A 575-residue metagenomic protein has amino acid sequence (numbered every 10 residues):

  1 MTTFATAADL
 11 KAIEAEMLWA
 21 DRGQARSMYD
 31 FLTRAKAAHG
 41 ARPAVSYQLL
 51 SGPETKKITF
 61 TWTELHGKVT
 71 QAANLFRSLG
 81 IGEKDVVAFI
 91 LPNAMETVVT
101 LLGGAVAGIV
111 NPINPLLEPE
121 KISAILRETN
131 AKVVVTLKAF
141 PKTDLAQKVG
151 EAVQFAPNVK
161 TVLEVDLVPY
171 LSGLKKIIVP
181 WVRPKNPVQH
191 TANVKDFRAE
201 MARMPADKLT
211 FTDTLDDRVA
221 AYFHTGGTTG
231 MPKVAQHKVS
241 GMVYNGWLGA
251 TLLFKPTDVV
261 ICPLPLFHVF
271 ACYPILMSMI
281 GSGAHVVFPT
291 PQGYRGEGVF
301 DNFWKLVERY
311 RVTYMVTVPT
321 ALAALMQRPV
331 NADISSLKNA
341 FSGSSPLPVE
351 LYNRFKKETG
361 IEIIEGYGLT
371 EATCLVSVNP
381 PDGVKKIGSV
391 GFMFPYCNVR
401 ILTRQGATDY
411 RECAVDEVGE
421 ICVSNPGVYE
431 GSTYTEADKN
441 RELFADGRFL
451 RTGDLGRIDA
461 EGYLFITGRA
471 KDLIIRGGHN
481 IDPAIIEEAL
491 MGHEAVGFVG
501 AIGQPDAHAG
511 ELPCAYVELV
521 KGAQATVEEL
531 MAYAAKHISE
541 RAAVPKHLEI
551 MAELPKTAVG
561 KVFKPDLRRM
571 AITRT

Functional and structural regions predicted by a protein language model:
Q24, V45-A94, V98-L101, E118-S123 (+4 more regions): Conserved AMP-binding/adenylate-forming core of the ANL superfamily
G40-P43, E164, P169, K175-H224 (+2 more regions): Conserved pre-ATP/AMP-binding loop-to-beta segment of ANL
T59-T63, F211-D213, A220-Y244: Conserved AMP-binding A3 loop
H66-Q71, E200-P205, A220, A235-P256 (+2 more regions): Conserved structural elements of the adenylate-forming
A105, V243-C262, F267-T313, R328: Conserved AMP-binding/adenylation subdomain of ANL enzymes
L117-I125, V134-K138, E308, M315 (+5 more regions): AMP-binding/adenylate-forming catalytic core of the ANL superfamily
K160, V165, S539-V562: AMP-binding/adenylate-forming catalytic domain of the ANL superfamily
P289, T317, N339-A340, L347-G366 (+4 more regions): Conserved AMP-binding/adenylate-forming
